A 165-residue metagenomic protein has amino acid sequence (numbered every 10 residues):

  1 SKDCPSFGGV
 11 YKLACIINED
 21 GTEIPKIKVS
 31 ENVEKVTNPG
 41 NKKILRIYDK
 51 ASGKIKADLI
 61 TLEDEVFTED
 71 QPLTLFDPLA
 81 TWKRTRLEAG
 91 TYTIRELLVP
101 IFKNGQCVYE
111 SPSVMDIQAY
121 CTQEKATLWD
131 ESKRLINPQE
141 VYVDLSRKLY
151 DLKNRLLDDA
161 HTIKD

Functional and structural regions predicted by a protein language model:
K2-D165: Gly/Ser/Thr/Ala-enriched C-terminal appendages of enzymes
